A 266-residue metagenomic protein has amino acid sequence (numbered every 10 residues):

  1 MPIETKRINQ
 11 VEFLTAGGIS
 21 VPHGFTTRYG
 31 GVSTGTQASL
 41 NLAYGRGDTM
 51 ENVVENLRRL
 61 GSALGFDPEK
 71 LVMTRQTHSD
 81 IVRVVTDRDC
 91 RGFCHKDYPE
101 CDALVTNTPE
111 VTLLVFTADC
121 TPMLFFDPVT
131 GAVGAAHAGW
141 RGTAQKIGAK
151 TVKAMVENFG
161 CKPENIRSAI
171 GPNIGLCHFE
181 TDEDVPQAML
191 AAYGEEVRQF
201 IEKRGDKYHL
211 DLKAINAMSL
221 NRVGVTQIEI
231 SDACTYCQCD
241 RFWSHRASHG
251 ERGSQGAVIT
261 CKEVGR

Functional and structural regions predicted by a protein language model:
M1-R266: Active-site microenvironment for binding and transforming phosphate-containing groups
